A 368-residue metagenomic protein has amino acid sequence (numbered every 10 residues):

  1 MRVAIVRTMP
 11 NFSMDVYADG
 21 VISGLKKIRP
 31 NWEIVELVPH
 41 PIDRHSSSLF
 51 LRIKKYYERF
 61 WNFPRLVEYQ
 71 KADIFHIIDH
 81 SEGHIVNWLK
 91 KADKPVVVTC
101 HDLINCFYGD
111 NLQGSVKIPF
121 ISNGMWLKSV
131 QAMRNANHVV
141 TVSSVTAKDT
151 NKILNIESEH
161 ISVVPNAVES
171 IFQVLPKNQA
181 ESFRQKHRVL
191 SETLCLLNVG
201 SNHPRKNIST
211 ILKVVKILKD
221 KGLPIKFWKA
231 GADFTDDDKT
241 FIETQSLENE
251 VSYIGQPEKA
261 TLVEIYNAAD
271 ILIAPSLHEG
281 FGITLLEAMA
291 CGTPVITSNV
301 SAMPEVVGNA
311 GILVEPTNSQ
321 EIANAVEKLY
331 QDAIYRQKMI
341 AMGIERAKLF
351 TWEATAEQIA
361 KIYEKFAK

Functional and structural regions predicted by a protein language model:
M1-K368: Carbohydrate transferase catalytic cores enriched for Leloir-type hexosyltransferases
